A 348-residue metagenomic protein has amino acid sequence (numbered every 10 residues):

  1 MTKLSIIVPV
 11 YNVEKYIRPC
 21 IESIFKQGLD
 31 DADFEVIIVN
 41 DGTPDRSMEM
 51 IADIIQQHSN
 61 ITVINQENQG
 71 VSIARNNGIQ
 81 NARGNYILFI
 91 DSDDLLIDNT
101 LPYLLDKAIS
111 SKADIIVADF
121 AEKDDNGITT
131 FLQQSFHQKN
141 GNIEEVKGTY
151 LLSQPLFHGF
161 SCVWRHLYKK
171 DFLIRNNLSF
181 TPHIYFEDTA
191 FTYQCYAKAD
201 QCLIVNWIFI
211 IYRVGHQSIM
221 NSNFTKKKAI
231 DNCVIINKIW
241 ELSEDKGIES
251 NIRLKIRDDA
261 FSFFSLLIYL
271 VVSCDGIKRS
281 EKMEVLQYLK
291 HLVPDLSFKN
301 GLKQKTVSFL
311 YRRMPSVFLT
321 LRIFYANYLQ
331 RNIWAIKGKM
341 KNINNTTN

Functional and structural regions predicted by a protein language model:
T2-S5, E35, A190: Cell-envelope/extracellular polymer assembly enzymes that use nucleotide-activated donors
V13-Q27, M50: Short, well-formed alpha-helical segments that are part of the catalytic scaffolds of diverse glycosyltransferases
S23, N40-M50, E67: A conserved acidic beta->alpha catalytic loop
A32-G42, T62-E67, S92: Short beta-strand/loop segment that forms part of the nucleotide-sugar
Q66-A82, S92, Y103: Glycine-rich, basic loop-to-helix element that forms the pyrophosphate-binding segment of sugar-nucleotide handling
V71, S92-V205, Y212-K226: Donor-binding/catalytic cores of nucleotide-activated saccharide and glycerol-phosphate transferases/polymerases
I87: Short aromatic/hydrophobic "clamp" motif used to bind/position activated sugar donors
S273-N348: Membrane-interface aromatic/basic loop that binds lipid-linked glycans or pyrophosphate carriers, typified by
